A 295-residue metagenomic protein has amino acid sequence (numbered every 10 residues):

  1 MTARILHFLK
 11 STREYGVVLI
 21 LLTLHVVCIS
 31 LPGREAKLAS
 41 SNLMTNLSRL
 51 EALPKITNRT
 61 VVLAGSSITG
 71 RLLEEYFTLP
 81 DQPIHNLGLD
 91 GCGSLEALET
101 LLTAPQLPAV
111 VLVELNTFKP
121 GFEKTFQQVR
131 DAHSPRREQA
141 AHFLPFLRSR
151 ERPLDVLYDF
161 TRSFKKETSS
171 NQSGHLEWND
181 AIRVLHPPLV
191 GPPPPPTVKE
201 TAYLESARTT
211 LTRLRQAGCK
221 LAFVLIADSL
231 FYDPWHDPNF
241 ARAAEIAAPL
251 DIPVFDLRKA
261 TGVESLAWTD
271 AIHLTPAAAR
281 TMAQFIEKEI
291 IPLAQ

Functional and structural regions predicted by a protein language model:
M1-T12: N-terminal Lys/Arg-rich, disordered targeting/topogenic segments
K10-G33: Hydrophobic membrane-insertion alpha-helices, especially the h-region of bacterial N-terminal signal peptides
G33-T57: Alpha-helical transmembrane signal-anchor/signal-peptide segments
A64, I68-P145: Membrane-embedded segments
G91-S94, K199-Y203, S229-P238: Acidic-and-aromatic substrate-binding clefts and catalytic sites of carbohydrate-active enzymes
L115, K124-A222: Secreted/periplasmic serine-hydrolase-like ester/acetyl group-modifying domain
L221-V224, F240-L266, F285, E289: Extracellular serine-dependent O-acyl
W268-Q295: Histidine-centered active-site loop/cap adjacent to the catalytic His in serine esterases/O-acetyl transfer systems
